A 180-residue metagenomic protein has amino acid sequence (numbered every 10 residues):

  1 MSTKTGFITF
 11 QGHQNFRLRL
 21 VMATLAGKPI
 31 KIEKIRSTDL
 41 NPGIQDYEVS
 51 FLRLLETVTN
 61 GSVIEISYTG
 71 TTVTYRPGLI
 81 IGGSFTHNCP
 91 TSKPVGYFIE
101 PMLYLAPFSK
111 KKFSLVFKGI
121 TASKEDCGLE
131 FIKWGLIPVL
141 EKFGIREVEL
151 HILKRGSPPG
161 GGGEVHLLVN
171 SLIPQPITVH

Functional and structural regions predicted by a protein language model:
M1-T3, Q14, E65-Y68, P107 (+4 more regions): Solvent-exposed alpha-helices and their adjacent loops that cap or buttress functional pockets in soluble metabolic
F7-Q14, C89-P94: Short, glycine-rich nucleotide/cofactor-binding loops
Q14-N15, G27, E33-G78: Glycine/small-residue-rich interface belts in oligomeric ring/scaffold proteins and their assembly partners
F16-I30, L54-V58, T74-I80, V95-V116 (+1 more regions): Proline/glycine-anchored alpha-helix kink/cap motifs
N41, F85-K93, G119-E130, H151-R155: Flexible, glycine/proline-enriched loop segments at strand-loop-helix junctions that form or flank small-ligand binding
I44, K111-V116, V179-H180: N-terminal hydrophobic/helix-forming segments and targeting peptides
S62-I66, K112-S114, R146-R155: Flexible, glycine/charged-enriched surface loops at secondary-structure junctions
R76, I80-G82, N88-S92, F108 (+2 more regions): Phosphate/diphosphate-binding glycine-rich loops and adjacent basic-rich segments that engage nucleotide
